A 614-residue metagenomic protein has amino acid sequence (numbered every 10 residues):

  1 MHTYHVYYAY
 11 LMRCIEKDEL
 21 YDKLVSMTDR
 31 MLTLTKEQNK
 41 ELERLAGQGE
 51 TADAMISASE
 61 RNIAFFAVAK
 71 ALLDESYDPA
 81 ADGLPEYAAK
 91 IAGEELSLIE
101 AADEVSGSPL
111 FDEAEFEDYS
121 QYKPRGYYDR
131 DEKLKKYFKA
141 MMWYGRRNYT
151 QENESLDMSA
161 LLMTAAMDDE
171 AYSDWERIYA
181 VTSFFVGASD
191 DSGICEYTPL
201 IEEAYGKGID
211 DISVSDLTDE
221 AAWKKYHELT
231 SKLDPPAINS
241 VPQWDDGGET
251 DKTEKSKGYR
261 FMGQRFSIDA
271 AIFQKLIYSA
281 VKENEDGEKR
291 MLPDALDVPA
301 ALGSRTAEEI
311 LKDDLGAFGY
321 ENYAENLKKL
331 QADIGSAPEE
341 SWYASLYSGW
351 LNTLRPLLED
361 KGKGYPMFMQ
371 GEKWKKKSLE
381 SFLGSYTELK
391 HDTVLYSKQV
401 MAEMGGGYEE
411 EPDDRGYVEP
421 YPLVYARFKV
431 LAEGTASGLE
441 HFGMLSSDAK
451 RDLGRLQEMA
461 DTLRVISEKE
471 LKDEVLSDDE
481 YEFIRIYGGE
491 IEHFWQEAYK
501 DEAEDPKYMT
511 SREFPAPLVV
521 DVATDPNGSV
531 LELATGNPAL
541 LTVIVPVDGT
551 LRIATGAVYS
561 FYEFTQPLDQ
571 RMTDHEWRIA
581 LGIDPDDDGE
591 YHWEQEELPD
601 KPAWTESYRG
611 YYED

Functional and structural regions predicted by a protein language model:
M1-D614: Long, non-catalytic protein-protein interaction scaffolds
